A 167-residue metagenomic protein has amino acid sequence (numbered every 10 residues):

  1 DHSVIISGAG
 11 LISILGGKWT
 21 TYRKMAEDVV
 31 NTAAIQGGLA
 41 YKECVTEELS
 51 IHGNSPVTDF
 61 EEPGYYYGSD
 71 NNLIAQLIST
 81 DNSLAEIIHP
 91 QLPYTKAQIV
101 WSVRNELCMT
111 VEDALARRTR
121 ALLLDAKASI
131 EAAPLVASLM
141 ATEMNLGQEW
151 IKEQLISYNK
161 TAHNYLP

Functional and structural regions predicted by a protein language model:
D1-P167: Helix-rich C-terminal "cap"/substrate-channel and partner-interaction subdomain that packs against the flavin-binding
